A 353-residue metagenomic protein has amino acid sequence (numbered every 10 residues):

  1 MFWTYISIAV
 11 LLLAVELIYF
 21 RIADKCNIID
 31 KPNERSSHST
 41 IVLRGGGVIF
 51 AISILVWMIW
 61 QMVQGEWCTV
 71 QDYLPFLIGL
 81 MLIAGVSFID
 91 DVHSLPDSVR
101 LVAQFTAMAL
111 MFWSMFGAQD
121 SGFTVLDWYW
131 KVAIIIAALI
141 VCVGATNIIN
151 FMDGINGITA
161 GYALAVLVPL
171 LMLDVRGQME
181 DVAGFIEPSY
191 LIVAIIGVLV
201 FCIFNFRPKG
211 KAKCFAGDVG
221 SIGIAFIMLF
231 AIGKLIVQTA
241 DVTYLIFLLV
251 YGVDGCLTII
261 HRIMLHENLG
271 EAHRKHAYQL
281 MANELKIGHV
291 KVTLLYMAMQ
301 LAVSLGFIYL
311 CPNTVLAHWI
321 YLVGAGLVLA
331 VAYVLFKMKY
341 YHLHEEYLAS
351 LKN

Functional and structural regions predicted by a protein language model:
M1-G252: "…together with the soluble PPM/PP2C metallo-phosphatase catalytic core" -> "…together with the soluble PPM/PP2C
I18-L43, A212, I259-V290, L351-K352: Cytosolic, membrane-interface loops and tails of multi-pass inner-membrane proteins
L82-P96, A103, A317-N353: Alpha-helical transmembrane segments and their immediate juxtamembrane interface regions
A240, Y244-G270: Active-site pocket-lining segment
K275, N283-G306, C311: Alpha-helical transmembrane segments of integral membrane proteins, especially multi-pass inner/plasma-membrane
L305-V323: Extracellular/periplasmic helix-loop-helix junctions in multi-pass membrane proteins
